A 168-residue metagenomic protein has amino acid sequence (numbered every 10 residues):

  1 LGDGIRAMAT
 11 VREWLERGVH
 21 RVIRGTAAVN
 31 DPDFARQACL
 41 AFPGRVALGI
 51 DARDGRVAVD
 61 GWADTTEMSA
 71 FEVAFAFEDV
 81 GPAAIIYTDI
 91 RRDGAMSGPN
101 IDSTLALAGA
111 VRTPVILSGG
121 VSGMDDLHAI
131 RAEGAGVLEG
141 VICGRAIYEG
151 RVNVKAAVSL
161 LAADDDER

Functional and structural regions predicted by a protein language model:
L1-R21, D33, D102-V137, V152 (+1 more regions): Catalytic cores of alpha/beta
D3-G4, R24-A27, T88, D93-M96 (+2 more regions): Glycine- and other small-residue-rich loops at beta-strand/loop junctions that grip anionic moieties
I5, R56, T65, R92-S97 (+2 more regions): Short, small-residue-enriched loops and turns at beta-alpha junctions that line or gate enzyme active sites
A9-D93: Conserved anion-binding
F34-A41, R131-R168: C-terminal helical cap(s) of enzyme catalytic domains, especially alpha/beta-barrels
F42-R45, P82, V111-T113, G136-L138: Short coil/turn connectors at secondary-structure junctions
A47-V57, P114-G119, I142-I147: Short, basic, helix/turn surface patches
A63-A83, G98-R112, I116, D126-I130: Short loop-to-alpha-helix "cap/lid" segments that border enzyme active sites across diverse enzyme classes
